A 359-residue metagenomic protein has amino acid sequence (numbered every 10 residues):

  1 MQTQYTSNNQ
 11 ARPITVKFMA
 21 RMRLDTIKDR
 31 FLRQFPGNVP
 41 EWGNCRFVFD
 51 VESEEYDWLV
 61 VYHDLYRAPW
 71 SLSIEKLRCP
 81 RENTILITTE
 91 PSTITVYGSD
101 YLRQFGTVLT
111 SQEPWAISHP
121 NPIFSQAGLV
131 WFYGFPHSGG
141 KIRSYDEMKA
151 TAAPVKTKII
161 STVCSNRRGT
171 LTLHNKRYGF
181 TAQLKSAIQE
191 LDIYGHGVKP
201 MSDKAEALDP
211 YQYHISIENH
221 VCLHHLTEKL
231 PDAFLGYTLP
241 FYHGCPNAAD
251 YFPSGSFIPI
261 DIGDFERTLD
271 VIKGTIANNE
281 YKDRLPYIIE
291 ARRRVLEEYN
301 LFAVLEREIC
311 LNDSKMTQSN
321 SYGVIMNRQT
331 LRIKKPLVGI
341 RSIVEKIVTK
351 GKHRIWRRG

Functional and structural regions predicted by a protein language model:
Q2-T88, S99-I193, A205-H214, H220-G359: Pol beta-like nucleotidyltransferase catalytic core
G195-G197: Short loop/edge segments at beta-strand edges and connector loops that shape dinucleotide/nucleotide cofactor-binding
P200: Acidic, metal-coordinating catalytic cores used for nucleic-acid/nucleotide bond scission and strand-transfer chemistry
